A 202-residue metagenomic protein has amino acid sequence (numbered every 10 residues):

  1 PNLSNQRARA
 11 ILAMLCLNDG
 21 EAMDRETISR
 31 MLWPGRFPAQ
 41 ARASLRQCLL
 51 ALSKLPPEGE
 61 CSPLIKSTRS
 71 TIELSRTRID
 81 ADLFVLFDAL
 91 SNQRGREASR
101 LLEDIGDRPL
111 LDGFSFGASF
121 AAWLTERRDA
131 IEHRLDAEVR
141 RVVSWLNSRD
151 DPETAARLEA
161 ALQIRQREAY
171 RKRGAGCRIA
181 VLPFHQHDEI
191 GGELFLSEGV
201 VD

Functional and structural regions predicted by a protein language model:
N2-L32, L52, L111: Short amphipathic alpha-helical recognition elements used for nucleic-acid or partner binding across transcription
S4-A13, P38-E58: DNA-recognition element of transcription regulators
R7-A8, C48, D82, E97 (+2 more regions): Alpha-helical structural motif
A8-R9, L135, V139, V201: Short runs of predominantly hydrophobic/aromatic residues within well-ordered alpha helices that form helix-helix
M14-G20, F37-R42, S62-R178, H185-D188 (+1 more regions): Intrinsically disordered, charged and Pro/Gly-enriched terminal/linker segments that flank large helical-solenoid
L32, P183-Q186: Short, histidine-centered active-site or binding-site loop motifs used for metal coordination, general acid-base
L194-D202: N-terminal segment of the mature soluble domain
